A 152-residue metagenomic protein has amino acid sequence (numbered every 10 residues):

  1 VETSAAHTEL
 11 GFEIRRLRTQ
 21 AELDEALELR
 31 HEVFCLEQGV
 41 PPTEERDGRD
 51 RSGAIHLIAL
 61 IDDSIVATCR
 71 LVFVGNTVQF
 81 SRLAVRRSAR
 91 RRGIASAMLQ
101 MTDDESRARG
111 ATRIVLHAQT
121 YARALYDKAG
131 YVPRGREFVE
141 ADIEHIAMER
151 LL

Functional and structural regions predicted by a protein language model:
V1-Q20: Conserved N-terminal entry element of GNAT/NAT acetyltransferase domains
H31-I65: Active-site rim helix/loop that mediates acceptor-substrate recognition in acyltransferases
I58, S64-V72, T77-A84: Conserved beta-strand in the GNAT
F73-S81, R90-R91, E140-E144: A conserved beta-turn-beta hairpin within the catalytic core of GNAT-like acetyltransferases that forms part
R91-D104: Conserved acetyl-CoA-binding loop-helix of GNAT-fold acetyltransferases
L99, S106-Q119: Conserved GNAT acetyl-CoA-binding A-motif
V115-H117, D127, V132-E149: Conserved catalytic-core motifs of GNAT/GCN5-like acyltransferases
